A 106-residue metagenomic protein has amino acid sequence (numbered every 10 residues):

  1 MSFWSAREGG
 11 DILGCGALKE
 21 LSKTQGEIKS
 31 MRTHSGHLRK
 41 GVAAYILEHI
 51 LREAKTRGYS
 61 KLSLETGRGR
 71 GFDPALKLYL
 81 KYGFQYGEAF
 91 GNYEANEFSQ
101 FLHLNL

Functional and structural regions predicted by a protein language model:
M1-Q25, K29, H34, L47-E48 (+3 more regions): Acetyl-CoA-dependent GNAT
G10, G14, G41-A43, G83: Conserved phosphate-binding and hydrolysis motifs of nucleotide-dependent enzymes
G10, H37, S63: Short glycine- and Lys/Arg-enriched binding-loop motifs that mark or flank ligand-binding interfaces
M31, G36, G67-G69: Short strand-loop junctions, especially beta-strand C-caps/beta-turns that link beta-sheets to coils or alpha-helices
T33, R39-T56, K77-K81: Conserved acetyl-CoA-binding loop-helix of GNAT-fold acetyltransferases
S60-G83, G87-L106: C-terminal "cap" of GNAT-fold acetyltransferases
